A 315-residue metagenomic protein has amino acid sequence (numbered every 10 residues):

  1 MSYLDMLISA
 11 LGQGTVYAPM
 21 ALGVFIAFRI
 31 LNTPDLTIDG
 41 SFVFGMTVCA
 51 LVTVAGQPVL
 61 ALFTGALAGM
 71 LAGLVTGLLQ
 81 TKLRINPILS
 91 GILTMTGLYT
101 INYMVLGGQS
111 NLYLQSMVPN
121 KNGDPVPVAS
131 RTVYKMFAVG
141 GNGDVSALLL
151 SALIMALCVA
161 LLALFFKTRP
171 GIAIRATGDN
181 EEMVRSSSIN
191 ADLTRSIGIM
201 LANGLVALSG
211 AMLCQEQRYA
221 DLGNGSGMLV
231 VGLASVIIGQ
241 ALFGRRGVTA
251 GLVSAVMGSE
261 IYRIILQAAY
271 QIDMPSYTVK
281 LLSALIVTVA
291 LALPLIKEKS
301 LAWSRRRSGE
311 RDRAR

Functional and structural regions predicted by a protein language model:
M1-M20, V48, V54-L60, V128-G140 (+2 more regions): Membrane-interfacial amphipathic/re-entrant helices at transmembrane-helix boundaries
Q13, P87-L89, S116-P119, A147-A152 (+3 more regions): Loop-to-transmembrane alpha-helix initiation sites
V24, Q57-T96, M155-A156, G258 (+1 more regions): Alpha-helical transmembrane segments within multi-pass membrane transporters and channels
I26, L51, L74, L78-L83 (+9 more regions): Membrane-interface helix caps of multi-pass small-molecule transporters
A72, D144-D221, L229: Helix-loop-helix "hairpin" substructures at the membrane interface of multi-pass membrane proteins
P87, G91-K167, I197, R305-R315: Transmembrane helix-bundle core of multi-pass membrane transporters and related energy-transducing complexes
D179-S186, N190-L193, I265-R315: Cytosolic-side transmembrane-helix boundaries in multi-pass membrane proteins
V206-L281: Transmembrane alpha-helical segments in multi-pass inner-membrane proteins
